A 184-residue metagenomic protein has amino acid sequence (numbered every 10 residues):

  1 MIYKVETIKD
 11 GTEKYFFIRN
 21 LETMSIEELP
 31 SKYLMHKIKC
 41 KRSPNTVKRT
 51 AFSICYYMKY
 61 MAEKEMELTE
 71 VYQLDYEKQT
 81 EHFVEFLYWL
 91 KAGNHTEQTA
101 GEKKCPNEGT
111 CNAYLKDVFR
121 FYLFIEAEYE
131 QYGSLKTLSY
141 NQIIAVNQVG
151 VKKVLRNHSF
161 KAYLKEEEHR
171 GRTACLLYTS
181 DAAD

Functional and structural regions predicted by a protein language model:
M1-R42, A51, C55: Basic/aromatic DNA-contact patch characteristic of tyrosine site-specific recombinases
P30-N45, I54-V154: N-terminal core-binding DNA-recognition domain of tyrosine recombinases/integrases
Q142-R172: Charged, glycine/proline-rich intrinsically disordered loops and linkers
Y178-D184: Conserved small/polar residues in nucleotide/adenosyl-binding loops
